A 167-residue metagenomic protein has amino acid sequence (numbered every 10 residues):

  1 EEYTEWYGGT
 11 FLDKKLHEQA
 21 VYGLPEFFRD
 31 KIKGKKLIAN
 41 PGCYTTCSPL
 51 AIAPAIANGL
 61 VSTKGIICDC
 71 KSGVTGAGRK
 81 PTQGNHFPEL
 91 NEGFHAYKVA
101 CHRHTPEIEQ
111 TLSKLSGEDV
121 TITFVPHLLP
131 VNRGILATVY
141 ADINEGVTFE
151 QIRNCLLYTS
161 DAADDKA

Functional and structural regions predicted by a protein language model:
E1-E92, Y97, G117: N-terminal Rossmann-like NAD(P) cofactor-binding subdomain of oxidoreductases, focused on the glycine-rich
G42-T45, D69-G76, C101, P126-N132 (+1 more regions): Glycine-rich beta-alpha junction loops
V61, E92, R103, G117 (+1 more regions): Short gly/pro-enriched beta-turn/loop segments at secondary-structure junctions
Q83-H86, E118-D142: Active-site-proximal loop/hinge segments within enzyme catalytic domains
T105-F124: Oxyanion-binding "anion nests"
E145-R153: Short, conserved charged micro-motifs
Y158-A167: Single conserved hydrophobic/aromatic residue that forms the stacking wall/gate of nucleotide- or nucleobase-binding
